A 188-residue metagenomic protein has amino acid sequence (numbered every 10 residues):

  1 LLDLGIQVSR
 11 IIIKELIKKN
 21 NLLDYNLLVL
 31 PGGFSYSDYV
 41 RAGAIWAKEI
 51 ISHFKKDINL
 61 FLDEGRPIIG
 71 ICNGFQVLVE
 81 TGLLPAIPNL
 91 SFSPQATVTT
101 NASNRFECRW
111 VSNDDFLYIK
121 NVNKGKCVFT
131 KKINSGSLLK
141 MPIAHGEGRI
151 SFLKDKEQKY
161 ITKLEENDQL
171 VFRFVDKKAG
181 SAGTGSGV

Functional and structural regions predicted by a protein language model:
L1-P85, T99-C108, D114, E165 (+1 more regions): N-terminal beta1-alpha1 cap of cysteine-dependent amidohydrolase-like domains
G43-K48, S52, N89, S137 (+1 more regions): Generic alpha-helical propensity signal that fires on short helical segments and nearby coil/disordered stretches
V79-G136: A conserved active-site-flanking secondary-structure segment within enzyme catalytic domains
D115-F116, N121-V188: C-terminal and late-domain segments of enzyme folds
